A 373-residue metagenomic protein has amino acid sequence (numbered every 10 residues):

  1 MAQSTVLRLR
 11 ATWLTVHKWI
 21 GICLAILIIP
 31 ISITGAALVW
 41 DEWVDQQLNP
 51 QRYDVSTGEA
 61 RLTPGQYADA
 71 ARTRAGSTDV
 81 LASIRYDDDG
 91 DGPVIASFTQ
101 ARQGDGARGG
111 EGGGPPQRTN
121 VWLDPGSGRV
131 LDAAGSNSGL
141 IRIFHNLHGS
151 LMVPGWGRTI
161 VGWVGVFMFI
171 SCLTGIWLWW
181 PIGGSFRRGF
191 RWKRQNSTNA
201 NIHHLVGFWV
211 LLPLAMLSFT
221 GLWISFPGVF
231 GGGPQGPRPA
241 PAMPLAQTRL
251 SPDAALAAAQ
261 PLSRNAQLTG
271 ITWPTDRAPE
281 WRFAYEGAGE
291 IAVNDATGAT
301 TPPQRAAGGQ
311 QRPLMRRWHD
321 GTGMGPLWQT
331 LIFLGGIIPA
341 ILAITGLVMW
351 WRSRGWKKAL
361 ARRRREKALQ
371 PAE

Functional and structural regions predicted by a protein language model:
M1-E373: Conserved histidines in hydrophobic membrane contexts and catalytic metal-binding motifs
